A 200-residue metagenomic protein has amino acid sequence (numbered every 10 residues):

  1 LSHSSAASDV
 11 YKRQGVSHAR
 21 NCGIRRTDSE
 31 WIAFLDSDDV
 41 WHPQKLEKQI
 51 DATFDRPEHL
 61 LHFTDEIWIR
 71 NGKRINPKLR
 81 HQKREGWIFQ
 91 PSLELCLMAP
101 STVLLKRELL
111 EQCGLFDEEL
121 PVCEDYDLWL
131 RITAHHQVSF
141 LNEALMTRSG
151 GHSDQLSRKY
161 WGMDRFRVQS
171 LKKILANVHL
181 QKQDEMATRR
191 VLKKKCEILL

Functional and structural regions predicted by a protein language model:
L1-A7, Y11: Single conserved hydrophobic/aromatic residue that forms the stacking wall/gate of nucleotide- or nucleobase-binding
K12-H18, I24-T27, P121-V122: A short, glycine-/small-residue-rich helix N-cap motif at loop->alpha-helix starts within glycosyltransferase
V16, R20, K45, M98-S101: Conserved donor sugar-nucleotide recognition element shared by glycan-biosynthetic enzymes
R25, Q82-S170: Conserved nucleotide-sugar donor-binding catalytic segment
I32: Short aromatic/hydrophobic "clamp" motif used to bind/position activated sugar donors
D36-V40, D65: The conserved acidic donor/metal-binding loop of glycosyltransferases
Q44-N76: Conserved donor NDP-sugar-binding/catalytic core segment of glycosyltransferases
G150-L200: C-terminal subregions of glycosyltransferases and related glycan-biosynthesis enzymes
